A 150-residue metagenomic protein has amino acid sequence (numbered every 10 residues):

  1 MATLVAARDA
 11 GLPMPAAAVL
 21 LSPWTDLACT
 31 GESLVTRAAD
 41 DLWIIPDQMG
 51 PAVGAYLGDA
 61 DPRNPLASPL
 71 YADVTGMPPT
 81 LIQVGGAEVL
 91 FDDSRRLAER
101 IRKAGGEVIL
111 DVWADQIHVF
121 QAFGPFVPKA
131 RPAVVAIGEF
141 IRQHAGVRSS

Functional and structural regions predicted by a protein language model:
M1-S150: Alpha/beta-hydrolase superfamily serine-hydrolase fold, recognizing
